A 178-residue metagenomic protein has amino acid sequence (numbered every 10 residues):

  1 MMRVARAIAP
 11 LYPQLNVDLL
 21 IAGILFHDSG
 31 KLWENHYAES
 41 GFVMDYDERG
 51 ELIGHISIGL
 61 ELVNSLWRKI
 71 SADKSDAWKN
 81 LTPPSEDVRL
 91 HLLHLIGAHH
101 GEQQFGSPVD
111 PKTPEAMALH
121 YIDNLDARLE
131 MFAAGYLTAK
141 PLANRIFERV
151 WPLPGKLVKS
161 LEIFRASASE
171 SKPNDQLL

Functional and structural regions predicted by a protein language model:
M1: Short, surface-exposed polybasic-aromatic patches that bind anionic ligands, especially phosphate groups
V4: A Trp-anchored, charged/polar loop motif used as the substrate-binding/catalytic surface of acyl/ester-handling
A7-P141: Divalent metal-dependent catalytic cores for phosphoryl transfer on phosphate-bearing substrates
K112-L178: Acidic, carboxylate-rich catalytic segments that either coordinate divalent cations
